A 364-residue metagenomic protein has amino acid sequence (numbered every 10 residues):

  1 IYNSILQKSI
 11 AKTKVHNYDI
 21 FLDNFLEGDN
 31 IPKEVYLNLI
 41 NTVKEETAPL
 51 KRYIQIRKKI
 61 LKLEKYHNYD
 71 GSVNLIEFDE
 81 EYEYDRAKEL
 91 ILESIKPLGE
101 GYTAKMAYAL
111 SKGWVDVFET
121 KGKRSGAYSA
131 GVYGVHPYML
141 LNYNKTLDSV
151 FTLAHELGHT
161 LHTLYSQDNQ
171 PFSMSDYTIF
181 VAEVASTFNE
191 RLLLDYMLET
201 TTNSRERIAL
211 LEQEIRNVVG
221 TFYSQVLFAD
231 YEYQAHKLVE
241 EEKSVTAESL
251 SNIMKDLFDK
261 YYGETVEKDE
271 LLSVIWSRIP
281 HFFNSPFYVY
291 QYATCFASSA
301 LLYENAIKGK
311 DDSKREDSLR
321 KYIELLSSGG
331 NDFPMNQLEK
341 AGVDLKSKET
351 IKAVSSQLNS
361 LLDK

Functional and structural regions predicted by a protein language model:
I1-Y138: Contiguous, non-catalytic segments that form substrate-binding/exosite surfaces or channel walls
K12, K59, L63-Y69, L153 (+4 more regions): C-terminal, non-catalytic "cap/extension" segments appended to globular domains
H16-D23, K65-H67, S125-H136, E156-Q167 (+2 more regions): Active-site-adjacent bridging/hinge elements
N17, N144-L164, S186, R191 (+2 more regions): Active-site recognition of the HExxH zinc-binding catalytic motif
N24-L37, Y69-E80, E100, G134-L147 (+4 more regions): Glycine- and acidic
L39-T47, K88, I215, L250-F258 (+1 more regions): Short amphipathic alpha-helical coiled-coil/interface segments
E93, P97-A104, A130, H159 (+2 more regions): Conserved helix-loop functional segments at active or binding sites
Y177-E206, E214-R216, G220, C295: Post-HExxH zinc-binding segment in Zn-dependent metallohydrolases
